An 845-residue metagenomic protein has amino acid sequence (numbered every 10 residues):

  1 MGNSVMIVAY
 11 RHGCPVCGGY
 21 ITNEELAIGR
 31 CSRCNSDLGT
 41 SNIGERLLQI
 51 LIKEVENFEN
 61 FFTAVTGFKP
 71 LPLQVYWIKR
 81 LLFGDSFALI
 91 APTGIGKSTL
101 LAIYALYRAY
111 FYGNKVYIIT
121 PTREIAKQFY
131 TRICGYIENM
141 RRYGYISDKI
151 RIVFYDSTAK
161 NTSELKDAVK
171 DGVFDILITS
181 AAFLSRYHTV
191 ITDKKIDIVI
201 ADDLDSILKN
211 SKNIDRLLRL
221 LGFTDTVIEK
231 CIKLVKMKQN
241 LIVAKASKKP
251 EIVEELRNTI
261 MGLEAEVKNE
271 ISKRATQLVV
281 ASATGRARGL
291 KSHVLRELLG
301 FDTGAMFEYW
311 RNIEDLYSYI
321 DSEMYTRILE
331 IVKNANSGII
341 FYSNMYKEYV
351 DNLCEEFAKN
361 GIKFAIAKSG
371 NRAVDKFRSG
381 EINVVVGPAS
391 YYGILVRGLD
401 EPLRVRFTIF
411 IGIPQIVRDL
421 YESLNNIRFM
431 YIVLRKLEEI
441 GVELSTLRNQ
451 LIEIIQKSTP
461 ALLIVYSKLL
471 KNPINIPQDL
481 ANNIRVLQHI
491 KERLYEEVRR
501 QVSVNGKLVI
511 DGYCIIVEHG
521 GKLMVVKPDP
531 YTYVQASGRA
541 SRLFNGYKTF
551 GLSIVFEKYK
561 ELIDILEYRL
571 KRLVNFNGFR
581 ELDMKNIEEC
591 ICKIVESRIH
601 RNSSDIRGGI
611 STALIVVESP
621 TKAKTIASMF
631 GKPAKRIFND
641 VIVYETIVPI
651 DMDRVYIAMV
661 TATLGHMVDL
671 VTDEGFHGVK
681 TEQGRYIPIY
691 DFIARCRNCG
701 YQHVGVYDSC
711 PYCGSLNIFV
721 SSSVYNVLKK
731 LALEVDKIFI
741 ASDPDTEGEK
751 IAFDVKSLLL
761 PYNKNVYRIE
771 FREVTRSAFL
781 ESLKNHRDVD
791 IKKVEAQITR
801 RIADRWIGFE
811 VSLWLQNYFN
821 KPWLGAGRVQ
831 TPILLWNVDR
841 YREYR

Functional and structural regions predicted by a protein language model:
M1-Y76, D85-S86, L208-N210, L582 (+1 more regions): Helicase-associated low-complexity/disordered flanking segments
N114-F129, L329-L353, I615, T625: Conserved strand-helix element at the start of the C-terminal RecA-like helicase core
Y155-L177, A367-Y392, P402: Conserved motor-coupling elements within RecA-like helicase/translocase cores
D197, D205-E308, P633-K635: Post-DEXD/H (motif II) to motif III coupling segment of the RecA-like Helicase ATP-binding lobe
R274-V279, A283-I331, L582-E589, I647 (+1 more regions): Interdomain hinge/linker at the junction between the two RecA-like core domains of SF2 helicases
A275, V279, D419-L570, R768-E770: Conserved segment of the helicase C-terminal RecA-like domain
N312-K359, R598-G609: Conserved interdomain hinge at the start of the Helicase C-terminal
G608-R801, P832: Intrinsically disordered, low-complexity regulatory segments
